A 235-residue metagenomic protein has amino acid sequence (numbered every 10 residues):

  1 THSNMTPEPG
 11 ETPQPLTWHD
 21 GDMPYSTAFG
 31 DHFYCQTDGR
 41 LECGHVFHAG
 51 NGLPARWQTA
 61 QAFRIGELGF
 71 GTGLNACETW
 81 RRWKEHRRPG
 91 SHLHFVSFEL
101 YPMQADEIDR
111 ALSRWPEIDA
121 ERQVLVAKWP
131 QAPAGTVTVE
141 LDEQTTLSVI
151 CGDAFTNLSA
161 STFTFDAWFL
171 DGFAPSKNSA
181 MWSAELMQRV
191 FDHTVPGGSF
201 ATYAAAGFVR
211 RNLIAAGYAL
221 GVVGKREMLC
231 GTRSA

Functional and structural regions predicted by a protein language model:
H2-F63, W80-E117: Rossmann-like AdoMet
A55-W57, T156-F163: Short amphipathic alpha-helix with an adjacent loop that forms part of the alpha/beta core around
G73-C77: Glycine-rich SAM-binding Motif I of class I
D109-A160: S-adenosyl-L-methionine
L147-V149, F163-G172: Short SAM/SAH-binding signature in class I
M181-P196: A short glycine-rich, Lys/Arg-flanked "PGG" loop and its adjoining helix->strand segment in the class I
G197-A204: Conserved beta-strand signature within the Rossmann-like core of class I S-adenosyl-L-methionine
A205-A235: Class I S-adenosyl-L-methionine
